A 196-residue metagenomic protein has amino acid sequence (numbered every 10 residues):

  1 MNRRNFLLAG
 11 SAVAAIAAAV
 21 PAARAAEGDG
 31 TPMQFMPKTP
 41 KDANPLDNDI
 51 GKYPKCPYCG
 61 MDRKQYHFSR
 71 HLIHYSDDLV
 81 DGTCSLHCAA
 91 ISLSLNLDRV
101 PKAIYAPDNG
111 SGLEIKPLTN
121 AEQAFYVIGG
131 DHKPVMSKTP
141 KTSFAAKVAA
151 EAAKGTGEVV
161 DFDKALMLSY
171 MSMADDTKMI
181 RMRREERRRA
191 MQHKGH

Functional and structural regions predicted by a protein language model:
R4-A25: N-terminal export signals
V20-G51, R184-E186: C-terminal segment of N-terminal export signals and the immediately downstream linker at the start of the mature
C56: Short cysteine-rich clusters marking metal-coordination/redox-active sites
G60: Cys/His-coordinated zinc-binding microdomains
Q65-F68: Short, non-ligating residues that shape and space the ligands of small metal-coordination modules and catalytic
Y75-T119: Mid-length scaffold segments of soluble, non-membrane domains
I104-E151, T156-A165, Y170: Thiol/selenol-based redox catalytic cores and closely related redox-interacting motifs
G157-G195: N-terminal targeting pre-sequences for secretion and organelle import
